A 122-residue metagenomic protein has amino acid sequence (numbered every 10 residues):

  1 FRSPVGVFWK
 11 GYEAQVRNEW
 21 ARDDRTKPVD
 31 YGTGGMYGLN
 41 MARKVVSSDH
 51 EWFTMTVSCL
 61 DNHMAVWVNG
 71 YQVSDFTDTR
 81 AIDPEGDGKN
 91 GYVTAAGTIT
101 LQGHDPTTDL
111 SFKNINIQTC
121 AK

Functional and structural regions predicted by a protein language model:
F1-K122: Carbohydrate-interacting regions of secretory-pathway proteins
